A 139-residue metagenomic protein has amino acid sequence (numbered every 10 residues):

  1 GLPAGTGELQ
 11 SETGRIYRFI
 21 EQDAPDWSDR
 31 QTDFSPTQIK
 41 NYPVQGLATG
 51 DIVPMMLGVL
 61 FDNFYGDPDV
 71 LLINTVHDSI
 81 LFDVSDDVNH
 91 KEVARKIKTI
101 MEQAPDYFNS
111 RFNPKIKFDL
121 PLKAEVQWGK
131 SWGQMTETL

Functional and structural regions predicted by a protein language model:
G1-L139: Conserved catalytic core of nucleotide polymerization and phosphodiester-bond processing enzymes
